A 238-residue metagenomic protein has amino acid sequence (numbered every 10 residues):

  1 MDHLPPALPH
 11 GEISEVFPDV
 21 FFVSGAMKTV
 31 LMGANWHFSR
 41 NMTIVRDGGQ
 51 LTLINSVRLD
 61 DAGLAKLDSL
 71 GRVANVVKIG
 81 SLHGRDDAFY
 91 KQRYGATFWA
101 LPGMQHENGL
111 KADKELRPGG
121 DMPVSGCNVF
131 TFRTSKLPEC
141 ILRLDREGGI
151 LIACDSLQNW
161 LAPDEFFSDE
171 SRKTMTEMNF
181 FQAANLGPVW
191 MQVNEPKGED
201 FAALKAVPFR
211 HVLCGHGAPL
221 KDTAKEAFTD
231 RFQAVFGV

Functional and structural regions predicted by a protein language model:
M1-P6, M27-F38, G120-V124, N128-T134: Short, solvent-exposed secondary-structure boundary motifs
D2-S14, P18-V20, M27-K28, T52-L53 (+1 more regions): Metallo-beta-lactamase
E15, W99-C140, D145-E147, V193-E199 (+1 more regions): Metallo-beta-lactamase
M27, V57-D60, G80-H83, T134-L137 (+1 more regions): Short beta->alpha connector loops
K28-N75, F166: Pre-active-site segment of Zn-dependent metallo-hydrolases
M32, G63-L64, D87-A88, L110 (+2 more regions): Short glycine-/acidic-enriched loop or helix-start segments at secondary-structure transitions that form or flank
I54-V57, V77-S81, L101-P102, F132 (+2 more regions): Short His-Asn-centered micro-motif
L64-P123: Active-site HxH/HxHxD metal-binding segment of metal-dependent hydrolases
